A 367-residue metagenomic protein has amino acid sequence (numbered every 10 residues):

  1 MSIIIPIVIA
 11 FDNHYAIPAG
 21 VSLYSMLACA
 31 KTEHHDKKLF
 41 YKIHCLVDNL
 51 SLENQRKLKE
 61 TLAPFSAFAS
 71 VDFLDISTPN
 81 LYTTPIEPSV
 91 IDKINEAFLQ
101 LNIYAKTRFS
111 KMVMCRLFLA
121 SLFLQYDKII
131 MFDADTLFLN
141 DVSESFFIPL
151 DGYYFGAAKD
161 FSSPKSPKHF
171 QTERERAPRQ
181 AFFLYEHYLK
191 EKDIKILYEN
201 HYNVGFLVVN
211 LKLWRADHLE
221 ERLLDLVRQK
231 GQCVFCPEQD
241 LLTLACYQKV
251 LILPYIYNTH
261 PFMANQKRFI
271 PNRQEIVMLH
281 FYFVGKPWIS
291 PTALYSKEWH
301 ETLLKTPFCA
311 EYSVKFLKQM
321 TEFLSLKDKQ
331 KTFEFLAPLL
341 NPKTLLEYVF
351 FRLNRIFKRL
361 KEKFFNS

Functional and structural regions predicted by a protein language model:
M1-Y15, Y188, D193, L197-Y198 (+1 more regions): A glycosyltransferase accessory/donor-loop signature
A16-D36: Histidine-anchored nucleotide/phosphate-binding helix
Y41-N49, A157-K159: Short internal beta-strands
E53-F68, Q171: Short, aromatic/basic amphipathic alpha-helical patches
A63-S121: Active-site-proximal specificity loops/subdomain of glycosyltransferases
I129: Short aromatic/hydrophobic "clamp" motif used to bind/position activated sugar donors
F132: Catalytic metal- and UDP-sugar-binding loop of GT-A-like glycosyltransferases, i.e., residues flanking the conserved
T136-T172: Conserved donor-nucleotide/metal-binding helix-loop-beta segment in metal-dependent transferases, i.e., the alpha-helix
